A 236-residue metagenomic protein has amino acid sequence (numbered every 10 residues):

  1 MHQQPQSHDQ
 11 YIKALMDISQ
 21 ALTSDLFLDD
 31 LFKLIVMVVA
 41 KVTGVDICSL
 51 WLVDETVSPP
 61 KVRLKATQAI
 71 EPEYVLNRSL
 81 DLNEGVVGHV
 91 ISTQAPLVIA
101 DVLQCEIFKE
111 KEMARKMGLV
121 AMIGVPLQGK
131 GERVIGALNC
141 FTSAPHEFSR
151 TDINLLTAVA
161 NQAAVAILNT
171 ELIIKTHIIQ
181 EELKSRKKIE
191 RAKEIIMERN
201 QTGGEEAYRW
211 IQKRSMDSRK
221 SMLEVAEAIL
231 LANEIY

Functional and structural regions predicted by a protein language model:
M1-D25, D29-D30, K41, I178-E190: Signal-transmission linkers at sensory-effector interfaces
M1-S7, E73-Y74, E106, G129-I135 (+1 more regions): Regulatory loop-to-helix N-cap segments in sensory/regulatory domains that couple ligand/signal detection
D17-D25, K33-V42, H89, M113 (+3 more regions): Amphipathic alpha-helical regulatory segments at dimerization interfaces that relay allosteric signals between sensory
Q20, T157-A164: Allosteric cytosolic regulatory segments
M37-A40, I47-V75: GAF sensory/regulatory domain recognition with acknowledged cross-activation on helical regulatory dimers
K61, P72-K109, R115: Regulatory sensory and allosteric helical modules in signal-transduction proteins and certain transcription factors
V120-G129: A short, aliphatic-rich beta-strand micro-motif
L172-Y236: Signal-transducing coiled-coil/dimerization helices and immediately adjacent hinge/linker segments that couple sensory
